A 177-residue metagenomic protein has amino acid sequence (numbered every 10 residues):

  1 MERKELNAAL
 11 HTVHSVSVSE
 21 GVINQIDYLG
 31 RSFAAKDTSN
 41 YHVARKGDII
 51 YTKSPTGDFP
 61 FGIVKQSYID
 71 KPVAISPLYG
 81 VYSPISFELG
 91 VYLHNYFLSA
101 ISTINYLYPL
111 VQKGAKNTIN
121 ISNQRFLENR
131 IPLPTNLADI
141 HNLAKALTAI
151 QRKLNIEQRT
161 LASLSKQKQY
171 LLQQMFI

Functional and structural regions predicted by a protein language model:
M1-L6, H11-I50: Sequence-specific dsDNA recognition surfaces
R3, K53, I85, S99 (+3 more regions): Histidine kinase transmitter module recognition
S32-T38, A115, L137, T148: Short, solvent-exposed loop/turn positions at domain surfaces that link secondary-structure elements or cap domain
K46-S102: A short beta-sheet element
P72-L78, V111-A138: A short glycine-rich beta-alpha junction/loop motif
P77-G80, V91, L127-E128, K145 (+1 more regions): Positions in alpha-helical segments
L107: Surface-exposed receptor/substrate recognition regions of extracellular proteins
P132-I177: Amphipathic alpha-helical coiled-coil/heptad-repeat segments
